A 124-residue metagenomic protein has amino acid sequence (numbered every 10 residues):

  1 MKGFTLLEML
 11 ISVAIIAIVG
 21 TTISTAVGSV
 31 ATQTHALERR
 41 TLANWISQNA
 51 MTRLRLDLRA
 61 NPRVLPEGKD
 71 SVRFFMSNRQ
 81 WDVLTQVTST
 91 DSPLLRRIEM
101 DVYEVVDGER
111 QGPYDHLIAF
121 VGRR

Functional and structural regions predicted by a protein language model:
M1: Short coil/loop residues immediately preceding or within conserved phosphate-binding loops of NTP-utilizing enzyme
F4, L10-A17, G28-R124: Flexible, low-complexity segments enriched in proline/glycine/serine and punctuated by aromatic residues
T22-I23: Hydrophobic alpha-helical transmembrane segments of multi-pass inner-membrane transport and secretion
